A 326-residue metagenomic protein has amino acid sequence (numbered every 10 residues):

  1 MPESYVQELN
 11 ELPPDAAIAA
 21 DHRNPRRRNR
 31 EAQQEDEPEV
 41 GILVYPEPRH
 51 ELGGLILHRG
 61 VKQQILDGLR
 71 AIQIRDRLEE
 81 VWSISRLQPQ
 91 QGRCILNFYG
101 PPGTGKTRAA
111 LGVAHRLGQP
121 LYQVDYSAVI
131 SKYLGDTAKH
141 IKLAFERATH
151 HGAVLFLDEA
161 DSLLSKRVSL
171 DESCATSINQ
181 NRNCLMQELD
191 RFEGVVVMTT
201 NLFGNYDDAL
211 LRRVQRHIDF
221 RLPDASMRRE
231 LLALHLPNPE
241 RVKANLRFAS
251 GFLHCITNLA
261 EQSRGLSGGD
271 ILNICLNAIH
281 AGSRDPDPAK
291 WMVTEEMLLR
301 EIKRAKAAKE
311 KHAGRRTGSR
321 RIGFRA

Functional and structural regions predicted by a protein language model:
M1-Q34, G41-H50, G54, A225-S226 (+1 more regions): C-terminal alpha-helical "lid" subdomain
P25-E37, H50, E79, S83-I95: Short N-terminal signal/transit or membrane-insertion segments and the immediately adjacent low-complexity/disordered
P38, N97-G100, A109, D207 (+3 more regions): Generic detector of intrinsically disordered, low-complexity, polar/charged segments
L55, R59-F252: Walker A/P-loop NTP-binding motif of AAA+ ATPase domains
